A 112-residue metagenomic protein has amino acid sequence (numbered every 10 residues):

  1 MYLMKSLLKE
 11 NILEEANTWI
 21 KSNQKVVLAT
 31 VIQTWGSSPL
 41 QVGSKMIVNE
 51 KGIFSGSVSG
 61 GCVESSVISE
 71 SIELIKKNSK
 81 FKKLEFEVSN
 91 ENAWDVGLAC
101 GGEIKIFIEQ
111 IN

Functional and structural regions predicted by a protein language model:
Y2-N112: Segments forming oxygen-rich coordination pockets for charged ligands
